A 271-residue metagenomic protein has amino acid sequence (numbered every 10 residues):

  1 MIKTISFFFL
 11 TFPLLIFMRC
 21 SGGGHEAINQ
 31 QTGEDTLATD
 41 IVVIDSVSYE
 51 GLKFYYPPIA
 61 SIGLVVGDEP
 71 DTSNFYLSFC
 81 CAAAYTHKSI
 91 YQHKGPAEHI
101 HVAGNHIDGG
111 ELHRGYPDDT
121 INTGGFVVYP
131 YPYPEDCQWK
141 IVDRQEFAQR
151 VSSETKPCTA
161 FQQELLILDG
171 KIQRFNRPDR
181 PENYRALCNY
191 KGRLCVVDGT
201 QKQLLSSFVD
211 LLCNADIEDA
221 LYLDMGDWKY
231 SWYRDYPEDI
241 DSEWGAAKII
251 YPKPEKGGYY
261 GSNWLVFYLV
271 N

Functional and structural regions predicted by a protein language model:
M1-F9: Bacterial N-terminal signal peptides that target proteins for export
F17-R19: C-terminal motif of bacterial Sec signal peptides marking the signal peptidase cleavage site
G23-T120, G124-G125, Y129, V197-D198: Zymogen propeptides
K94-E111, R177-P178, R193-K202, S206-A215 (+2 more regions): Conserved, well-ordered active-site substructure
N122-G124, P181-A186, G261-N263: Short glycine-rich loop/turn motifs
V128-D136, L168-D169, N189-R193, Y233-Y236 (+1 more regions): Short acidic-glycine loop/turn motifs at beta-strand connectors
D143-C188, G199-K202: Conserved mixed alpha/beta catalytic, RNA-binding, or beta-rich assembly cores of soluble enzyme, regulatory
